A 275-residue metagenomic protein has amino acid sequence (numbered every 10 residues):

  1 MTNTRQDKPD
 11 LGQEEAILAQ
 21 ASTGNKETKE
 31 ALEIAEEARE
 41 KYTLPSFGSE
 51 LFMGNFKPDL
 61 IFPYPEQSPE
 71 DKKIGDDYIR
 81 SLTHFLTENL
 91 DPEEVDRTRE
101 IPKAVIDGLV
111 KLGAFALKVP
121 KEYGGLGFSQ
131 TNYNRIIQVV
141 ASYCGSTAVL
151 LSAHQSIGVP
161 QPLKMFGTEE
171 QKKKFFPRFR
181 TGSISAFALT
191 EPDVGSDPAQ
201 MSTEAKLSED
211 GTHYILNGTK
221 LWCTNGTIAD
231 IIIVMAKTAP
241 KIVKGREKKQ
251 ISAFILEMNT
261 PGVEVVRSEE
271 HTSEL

Functional and structural regions predicted by a protein language model:
T2-P92, R99, A104: Extended, charge-enriched "interface" segments that sit outside catalytic cores
G75-N89, V105-K121, T131, A236: N-terminal cofactor/phosphate-binding cores enriched in small/glycine residues, especially glycine-rich loops such as
K111-G182, N225-I231: Internal helix-loop-helix
F175, T190, M201, T219-L221 (+1 more regions): Short beta-alpha junctions and helix-cap segments that line functional grooves
T181-L189: A short, Trp-centered hydrophobic/proline-enriched beta-strand micro-motif
T203-K206: A structural signal for short hydrophobic beta-strand segments in well-ordered beta-sheet cores
H213, N217-E264: A short core secondary-structure module
E270-L275: Conserved small/polar residues in nucleotide/adenosyl-binding loops
